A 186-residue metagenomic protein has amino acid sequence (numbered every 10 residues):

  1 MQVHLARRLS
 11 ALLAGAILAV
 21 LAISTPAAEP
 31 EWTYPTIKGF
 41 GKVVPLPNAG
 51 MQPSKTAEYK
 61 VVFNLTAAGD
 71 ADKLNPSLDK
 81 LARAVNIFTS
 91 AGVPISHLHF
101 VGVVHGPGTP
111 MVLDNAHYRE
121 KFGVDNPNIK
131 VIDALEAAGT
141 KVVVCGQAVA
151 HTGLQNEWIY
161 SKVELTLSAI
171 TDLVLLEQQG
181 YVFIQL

Functional and structural regions predicted by a protein language model:
Q2-L13: Bacterial N-terminal signal peptides that target proteins for export
A11-L21: Bacterial N-terminal signal peptides
A22-A28: Boundary at the C-terminal end of the N-terminal hydrophobic targeting segment
A28-K38, N115-R119, V124-L186: A cross-taxonomic marker for long C-terminal extensions/tails that follow the last structured domain
S54-D70, M111-A116: Acidic/histidine-rich, surface-exposed loop or edge segments in extracytoplasmic proteins
A67-S77, D125, T166: Solvent-exposed, acidic/flexible segments
L74-V93: Histidine-anchored nucleotide/phosphate-binding helix
P94-V112: Acidic helix-start/capping segments at beta-turn-to-alpha-helix junctions
